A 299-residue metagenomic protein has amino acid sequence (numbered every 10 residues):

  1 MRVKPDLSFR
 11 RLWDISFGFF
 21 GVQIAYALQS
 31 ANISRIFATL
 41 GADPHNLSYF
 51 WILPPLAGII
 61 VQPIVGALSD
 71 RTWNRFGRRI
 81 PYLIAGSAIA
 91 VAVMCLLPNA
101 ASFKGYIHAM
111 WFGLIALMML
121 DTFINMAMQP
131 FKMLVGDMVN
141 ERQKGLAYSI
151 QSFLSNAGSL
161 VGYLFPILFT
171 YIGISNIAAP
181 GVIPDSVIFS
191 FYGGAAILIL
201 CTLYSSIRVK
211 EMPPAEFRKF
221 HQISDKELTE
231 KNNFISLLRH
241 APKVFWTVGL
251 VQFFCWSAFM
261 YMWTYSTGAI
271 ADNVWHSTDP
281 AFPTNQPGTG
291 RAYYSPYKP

Functional and structural regions predicted by a protein language model:
M1-A57, W246-V251, C255-P283: Helix-loop boundary and gating motifs at the non-cytosolic
M1-R10, A101, Y106-I115, M126-A127 (+2 more regions): Intracellular loop-helix junctions on the cytosolic face of multi-pass helical membrane proteins
F20, Y49-L56, M118, S149-A157 (+2 more regions): Transmembrane alpha-helical cores of Major Facilitator Superfamily
R35, K132-M138, G268: Intracellular helix-loop hinge segments at the cytoplasmic ends of transmembrane helices in 12-TM rocker-switch-type
G41-A42, S69, W73, F123 (+2 more regions): Short helix-loop-helix connector
D43-W51, R79, A109, G113 (+2 more regions): Juxtamembrane helix-start elements in MFS-like secondary transporters
L47-T72, A85-M94, A157-Y163, P299: Central cavity-lining transmembrane alpha-helices of secondary-active solute carriers, predominantly the Major
P81-I107: C-terminal ends and interior cores of transmembrane alpha-helices in multi-pass membrane transporters/permeases
